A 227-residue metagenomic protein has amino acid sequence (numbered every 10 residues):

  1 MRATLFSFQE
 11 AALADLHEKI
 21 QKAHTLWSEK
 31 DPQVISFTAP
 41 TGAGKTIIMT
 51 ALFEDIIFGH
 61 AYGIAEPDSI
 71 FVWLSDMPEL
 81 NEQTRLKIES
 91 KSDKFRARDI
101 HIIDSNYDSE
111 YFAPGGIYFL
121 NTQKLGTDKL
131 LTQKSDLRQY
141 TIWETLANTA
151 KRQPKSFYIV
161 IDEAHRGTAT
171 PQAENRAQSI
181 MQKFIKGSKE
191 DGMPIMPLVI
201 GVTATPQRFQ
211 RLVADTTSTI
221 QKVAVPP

Functional and structural regions predicted by a protein language model:
A3-D31, N121: N-terminal pre-P-loop "Q-motif" helix
K22-P32, F58-F71, S92-S105, N175-R176 (+1 more regions): Flexible phosphate/Mg2+-sensing switch loops adjacent to catalytic phosphate-binding sites
W27-L52: Walker A/P-loop
D31, P67-D68, F112-A113, R152-K155 (+1 more regions): Short loop/turn elements that form and flank the Walker-type P-loop nucleotide-binding site in RecA-like NTPase cores
G42, D76, A204-T205: Conserved H-loop
T46-A51, Y62-R96, N121-T127: Conserved Walker A/P-loop ATP-binding site and its immediately adjacent core in helicase/helicase-like ATPase domains
M49-D55, L86, F119-P227: Signature of the SF2 helicase/ATPase Hel1-core->accessory helical subdomain module
N106-Y118: Conserved motor-coupling elements within RecA-like helicase/translocase cores
